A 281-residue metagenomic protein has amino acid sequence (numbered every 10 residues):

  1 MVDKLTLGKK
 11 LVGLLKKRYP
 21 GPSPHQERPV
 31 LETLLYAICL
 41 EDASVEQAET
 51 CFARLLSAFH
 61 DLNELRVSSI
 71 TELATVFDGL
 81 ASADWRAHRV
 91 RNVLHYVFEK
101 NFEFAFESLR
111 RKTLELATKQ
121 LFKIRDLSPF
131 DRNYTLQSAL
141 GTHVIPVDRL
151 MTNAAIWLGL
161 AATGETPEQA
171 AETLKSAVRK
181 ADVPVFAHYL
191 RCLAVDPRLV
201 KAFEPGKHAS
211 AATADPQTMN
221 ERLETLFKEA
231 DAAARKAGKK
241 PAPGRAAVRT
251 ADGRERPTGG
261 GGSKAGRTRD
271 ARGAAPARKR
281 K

Functional and structural regions predicted by a protein language model:
M1-R111, A181, H188-K281: N-terminal polyanion-binding entry modules of DNA glycosylases/AP lyases and select other DNA-binding proteins
L34, I38-C39, V90, T113-G159 (+2 more regions): Catalytic DNA-binding helix-loop module of base-excision-repair DNA glycosylases/AP lyases
H143-I145, R149-S210: Compact, basic/aliphatic-enriched, mixed alpha/beta core segments that act as assembly/interaction modules in small
